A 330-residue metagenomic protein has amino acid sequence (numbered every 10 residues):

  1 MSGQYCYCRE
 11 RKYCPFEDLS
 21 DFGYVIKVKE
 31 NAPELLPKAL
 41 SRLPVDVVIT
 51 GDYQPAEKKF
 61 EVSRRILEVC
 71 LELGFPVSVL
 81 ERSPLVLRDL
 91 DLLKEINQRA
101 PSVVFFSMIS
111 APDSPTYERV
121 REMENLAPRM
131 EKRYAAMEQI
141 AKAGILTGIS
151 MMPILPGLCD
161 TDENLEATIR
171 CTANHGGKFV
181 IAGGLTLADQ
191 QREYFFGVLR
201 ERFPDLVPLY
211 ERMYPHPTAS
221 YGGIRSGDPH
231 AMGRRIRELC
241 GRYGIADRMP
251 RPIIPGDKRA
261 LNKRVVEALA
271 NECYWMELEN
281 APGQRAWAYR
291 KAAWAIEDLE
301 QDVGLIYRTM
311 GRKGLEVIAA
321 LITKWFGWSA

Functional and structural regions predicted by a protein language model:
M1-K27: Canonical Radical SAM [4Fe-4S] cluster-binding loop centered on the CxxxCxxC motif and its immediate flanking residues
Y5-P15, K38, R42-V45, E72 (+4 more regions): Short helix-loop boundary/capping segments at the starts of domains
V28, K58, I224-D228, L261 (+1 more regions): Catalytic cores of large soluble enzymes that bind and process phosphate-bearing ligands
E30-Y210: Conserved AdoMet/S-adenosylmethionine-binding subsite of the radical SAM
N31, E81, K132-A135, A167 (+6 more regions): Generic recognition of stable, solvent-exposed alpha-helical segments in well-folded globular domains
Q191-Y194, L199-R259: C-terminal accessory regions of radical SAM enzymes
M249-A330: Long, highly charged, low-complexity intrinsically disordered interaction regions that mediate electrostatic DNA/RNA
